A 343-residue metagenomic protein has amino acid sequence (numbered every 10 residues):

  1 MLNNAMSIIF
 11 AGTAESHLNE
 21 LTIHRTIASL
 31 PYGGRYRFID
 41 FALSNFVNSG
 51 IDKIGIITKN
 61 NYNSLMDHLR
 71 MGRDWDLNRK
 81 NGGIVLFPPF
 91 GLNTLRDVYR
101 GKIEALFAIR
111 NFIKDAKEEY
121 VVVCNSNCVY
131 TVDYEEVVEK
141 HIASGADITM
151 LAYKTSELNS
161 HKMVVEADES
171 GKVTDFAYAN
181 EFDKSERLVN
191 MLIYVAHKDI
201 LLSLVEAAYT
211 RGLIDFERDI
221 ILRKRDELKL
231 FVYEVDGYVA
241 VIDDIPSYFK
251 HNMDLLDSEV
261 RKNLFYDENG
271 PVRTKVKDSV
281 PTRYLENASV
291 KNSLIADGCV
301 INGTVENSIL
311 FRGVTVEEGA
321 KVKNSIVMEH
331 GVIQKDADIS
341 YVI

Functional and structural regions predicted by a protein language model:
M1-A11, D199, A207-I343: Left-handed beta-helix
M1-D254: Unchanged
